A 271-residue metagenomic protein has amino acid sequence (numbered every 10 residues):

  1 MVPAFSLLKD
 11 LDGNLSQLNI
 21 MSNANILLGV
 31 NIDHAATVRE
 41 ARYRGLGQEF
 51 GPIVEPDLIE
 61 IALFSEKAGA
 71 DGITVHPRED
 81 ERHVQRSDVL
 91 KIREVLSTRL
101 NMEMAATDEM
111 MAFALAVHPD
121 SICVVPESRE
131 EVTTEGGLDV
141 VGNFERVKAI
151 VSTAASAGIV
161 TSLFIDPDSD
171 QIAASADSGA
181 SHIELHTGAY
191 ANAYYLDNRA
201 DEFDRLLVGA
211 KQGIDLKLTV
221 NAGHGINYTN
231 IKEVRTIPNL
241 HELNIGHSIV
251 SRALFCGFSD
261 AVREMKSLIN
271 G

Functional and structural regions predicted by a protein language model:
L15-E109, L115-P119: Conserved N-terminal beta1-alpha1 strand-loop-helix module at the mouth
I26-I32, I73-V75, L100-M102, I122-V124 (+4 more regions): Hydrophobic faces of well-ordered beta-strands that scaffold small-molecule active sites in alpha/beta enzyme cores
D71-K91, P126-D139, T187-N198: Glycine-rich, proline-tolerant flexible connector loops at the mouths of alpha/beta enzymes
R82-D108, G142-S162, R199-A222, M265-I269: Alpha-helix-loop-beta-strand connector modules within alpha/beta enzyme cores
D108-V117, D168-S178, A222, I226-L240: Catalytic cores of alpha/beta
V124-E131, H182-Y194, N239-F258: Glycine-rich phosphate-binding active-site loops on the catalytic face of alpha/beta enzymes
V160-Q212: Histidine/lysine/aspartate-rich catalytic loop segments that bind and position anionic ligands
Y195, R199, R252-G271: C-terminal helical cap(s) of enzyme catalytic domains, especially alpha/beta-barrels
